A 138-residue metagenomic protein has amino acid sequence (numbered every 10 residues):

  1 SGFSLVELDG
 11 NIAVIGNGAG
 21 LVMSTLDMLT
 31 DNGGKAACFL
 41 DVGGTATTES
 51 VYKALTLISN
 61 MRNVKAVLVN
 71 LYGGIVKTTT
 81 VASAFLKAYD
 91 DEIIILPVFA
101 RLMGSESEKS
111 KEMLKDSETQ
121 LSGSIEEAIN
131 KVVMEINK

Functional and structural regions predicted by a protein language model:
S1-V69, M103-K138: ATP-dependent carboxylate/acyl-activation modules
L57-N60, K87-D91: Short basic/hydrophobic patches in alpha-helices and adjacent helix-turn junctions that form amphipathic surface motifs
L71-V76: Glycine-rich, proline-tolerant flexible connector loops at the mouths of alpha/beta enzymes
K77-A88: Short Gly/Thr/Asp-enriched flexible loops that form oxyanion-binding sites at enzyme active sites
A88-G104, S122: Short, acidic/small-residue loops that bind anionic groups at enzyme active sites
